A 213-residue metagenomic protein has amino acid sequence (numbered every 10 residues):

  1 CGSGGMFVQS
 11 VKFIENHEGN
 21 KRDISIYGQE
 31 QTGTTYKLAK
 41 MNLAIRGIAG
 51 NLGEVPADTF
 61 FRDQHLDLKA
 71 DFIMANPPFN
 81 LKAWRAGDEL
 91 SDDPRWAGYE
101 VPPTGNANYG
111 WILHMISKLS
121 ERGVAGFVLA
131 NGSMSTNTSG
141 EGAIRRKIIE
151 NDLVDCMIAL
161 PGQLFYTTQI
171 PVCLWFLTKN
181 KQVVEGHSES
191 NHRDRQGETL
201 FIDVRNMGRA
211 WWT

Functional and structural regions predicted by a protein language model:
C1-A75, N80-L90, R95-G98, L129-G132 (+2 more regions): Conserved S-adenosyl-L-methionine
E18, H65-D67, K118-S120, T167 (+1 more regions): Conserved catalytic network of the ASCE P-loop NTPase/AAA+ motor domain
D23, K69, G123, P171-V172 (+1 more regions): A structure-centric signal for secondary-structure junctions around beta-strands
S25, N42, E54, I158 (+3 more regions): A generic, residue-level signal for flexible/boundary positions that often mark functional hotspots
Q31, Y36, P102-L177: Conserved Class I SAM-dependent methyltransferase catalytic core
N51-Q64, A159-G162, H187, Q196-R205: Non-catalytic, mostly N-terminal accessory regions of nucleic-acid modification and defense proteins
D58, P77, K82, Y99 (+7 more regions): Flexible, active-site-adjacent loop/turn segments at secondary-structure boundaries
Y166-T213: Flexible, glycine-/basic-rich loop-and-beta segments that form/coincide with the SAM-dependent methyltransferase
